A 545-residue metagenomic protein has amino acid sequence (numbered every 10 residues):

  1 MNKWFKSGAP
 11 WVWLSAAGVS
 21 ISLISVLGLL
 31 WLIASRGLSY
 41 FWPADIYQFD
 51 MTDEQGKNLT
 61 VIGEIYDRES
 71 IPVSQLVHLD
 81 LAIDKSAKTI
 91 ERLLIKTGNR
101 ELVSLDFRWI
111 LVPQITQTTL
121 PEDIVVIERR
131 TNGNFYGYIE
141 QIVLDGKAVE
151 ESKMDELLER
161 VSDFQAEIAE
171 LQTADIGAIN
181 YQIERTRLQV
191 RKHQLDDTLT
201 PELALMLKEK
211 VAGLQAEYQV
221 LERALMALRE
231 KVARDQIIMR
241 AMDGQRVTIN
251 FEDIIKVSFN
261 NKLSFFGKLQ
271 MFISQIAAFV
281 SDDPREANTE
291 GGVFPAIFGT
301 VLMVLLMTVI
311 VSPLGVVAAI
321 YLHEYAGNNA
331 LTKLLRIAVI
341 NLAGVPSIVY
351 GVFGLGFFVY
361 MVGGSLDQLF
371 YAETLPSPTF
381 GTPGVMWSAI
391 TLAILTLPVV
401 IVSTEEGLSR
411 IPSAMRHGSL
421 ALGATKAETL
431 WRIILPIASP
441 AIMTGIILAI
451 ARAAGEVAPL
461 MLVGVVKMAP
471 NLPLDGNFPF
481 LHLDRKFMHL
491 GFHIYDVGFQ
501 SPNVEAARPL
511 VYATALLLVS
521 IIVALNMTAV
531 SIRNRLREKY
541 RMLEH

Functional and structural regions predicted by a protein language model:
M1-A16, S20-G28, A34-N288, E544-H545: Membrane-topology segments of multi-pass transport proteins
M271-G291, Y350-I394, G464-V466, P473-L481: Membrane-interfacial helix termini and adjacent extracytoplasmic/periplasmic loops of multi-pass transporters
A287, G464-L516: Interhelical loop and adjacent transmembrane-helix boundary motif in polytopic membrane transport permeases
M307-V339, V352, A529-E538: Transmembrane-helix boundary motif in ABC transporter permease subunits
P313-A318, V349-V352, W387, I394-M415 (+3 more regions): Membrane-embedded alpha-helices of multi-pass transport/permease systems
A326, E405-S413, L420, I447 (+1 more regions): C-terminal transmembrane helix and the adjacent membrane-cytosol boundary/short C-terminal tail of inner/organellar
I401-E405, I411-P412, K426-G464: Transmembrane alpha-helices
